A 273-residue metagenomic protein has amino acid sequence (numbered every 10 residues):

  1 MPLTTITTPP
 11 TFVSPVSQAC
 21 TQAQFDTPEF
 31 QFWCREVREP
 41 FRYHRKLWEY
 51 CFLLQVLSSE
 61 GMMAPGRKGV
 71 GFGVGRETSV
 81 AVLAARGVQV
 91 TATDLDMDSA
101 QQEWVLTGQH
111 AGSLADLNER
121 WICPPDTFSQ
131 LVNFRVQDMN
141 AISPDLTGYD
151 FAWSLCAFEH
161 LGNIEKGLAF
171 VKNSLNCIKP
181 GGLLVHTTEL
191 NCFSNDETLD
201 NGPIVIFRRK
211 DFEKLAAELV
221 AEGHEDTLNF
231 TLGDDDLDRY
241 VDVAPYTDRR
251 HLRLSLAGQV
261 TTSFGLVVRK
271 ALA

Functional and structural regions predicted by a protein language model:
T4-A64: Class I SAM-dependent methyltransferase Rossmann-like catalytic core, especially the SAM/SAH-binding loop
M62-G75, V82, T91: Conserved class I S-adenosyl-L-methionine
Q137-A152: A short acidic, Gly/Pro-enriched loop at the edge of an enzyme's catalytic core that lines a small-molecule cofactor
W153-H160, E189: Short catalytic micro-motifs in class I SAM-dependent methyltransferases
H160-S174: A short, conserved alpha-helix within the catalytic core of class I
G181-E189: Conserved beta-strand signature within the Rossmann-like core of class I S-adenosyl-L-methionine
N195-T231: Conserved Class I S-adenosyl-L-methionine
E222, D236-A273: Core SAM-dependent methyltransferase catalytic element
